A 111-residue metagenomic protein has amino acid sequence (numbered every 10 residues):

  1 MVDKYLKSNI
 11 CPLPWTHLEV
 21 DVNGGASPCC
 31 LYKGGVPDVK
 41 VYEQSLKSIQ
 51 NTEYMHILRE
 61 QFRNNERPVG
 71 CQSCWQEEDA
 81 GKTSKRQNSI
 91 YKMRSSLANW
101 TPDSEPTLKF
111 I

Functional and structural regions predicted by a protein language model:
M1-K4, N9, A26, L31-E78: C-terminal accessory region of radical SAM enzymes
P12-P14: Short, small/polar residue-rich loop motifs at catalytic or cofactor-binding pockets
N23, V41, K82-Y91: Short cysteine/histidine-rich zinc-coordinating motifs and their immediately flanking basic loops
I49-Q50, S89-T107: Short microdomains enriched in Cys/His and/or Lys/Arg
L58-E66, N99-F110: Short Fe-S-cluster ligation motifs
